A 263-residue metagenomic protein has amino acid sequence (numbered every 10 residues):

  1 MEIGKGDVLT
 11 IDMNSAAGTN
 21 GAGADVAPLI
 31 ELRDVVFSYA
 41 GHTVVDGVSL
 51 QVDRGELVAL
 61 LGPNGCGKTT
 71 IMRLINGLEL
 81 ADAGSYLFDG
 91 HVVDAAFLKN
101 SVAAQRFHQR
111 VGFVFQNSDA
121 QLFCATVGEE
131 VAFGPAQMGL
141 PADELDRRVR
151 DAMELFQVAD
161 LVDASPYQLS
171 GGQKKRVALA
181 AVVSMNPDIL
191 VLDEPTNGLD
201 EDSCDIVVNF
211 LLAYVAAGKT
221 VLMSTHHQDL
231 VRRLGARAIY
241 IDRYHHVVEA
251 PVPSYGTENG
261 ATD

Functional and structural regions predicted by a protein language model:
L61-P63: The feature captures the beta-strand-to-loop junction immediately N-terminal to the Walker
N76: Helix-to-loop junction immediately C-terminal to a conserved catalytic motif
G84-A96, F107: Conserved ABC transporter NBD signature motif
D143-L161: Conserved ABC ATPase "signature" region
S165-L169, Q173: Conserved ABC ATPase signature
L190-D193: Catalytic Walker B motif of ABC-type/P-loop ATPase nucleotide-binding domains
T225-H226: H-loop/switch region of ABC-family ATPase nucleotide-binding domains
